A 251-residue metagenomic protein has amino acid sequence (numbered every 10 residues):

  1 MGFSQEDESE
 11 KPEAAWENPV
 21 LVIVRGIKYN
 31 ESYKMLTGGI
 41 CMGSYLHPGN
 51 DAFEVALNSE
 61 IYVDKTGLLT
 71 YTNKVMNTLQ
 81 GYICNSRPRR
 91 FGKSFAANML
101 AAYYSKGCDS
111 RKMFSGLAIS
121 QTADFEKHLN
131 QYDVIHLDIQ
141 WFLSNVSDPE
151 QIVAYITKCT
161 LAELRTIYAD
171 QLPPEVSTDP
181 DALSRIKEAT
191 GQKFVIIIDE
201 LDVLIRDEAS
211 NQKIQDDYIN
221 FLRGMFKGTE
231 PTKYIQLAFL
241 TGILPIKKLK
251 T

Functional and structural regions predicted by a protein language model:
F3-L21: Intrinsically disordered, low-complexity segments enriched in serine/proline and basic residues
A15-E17, I23-T251: Phosphate-binding site recognition
